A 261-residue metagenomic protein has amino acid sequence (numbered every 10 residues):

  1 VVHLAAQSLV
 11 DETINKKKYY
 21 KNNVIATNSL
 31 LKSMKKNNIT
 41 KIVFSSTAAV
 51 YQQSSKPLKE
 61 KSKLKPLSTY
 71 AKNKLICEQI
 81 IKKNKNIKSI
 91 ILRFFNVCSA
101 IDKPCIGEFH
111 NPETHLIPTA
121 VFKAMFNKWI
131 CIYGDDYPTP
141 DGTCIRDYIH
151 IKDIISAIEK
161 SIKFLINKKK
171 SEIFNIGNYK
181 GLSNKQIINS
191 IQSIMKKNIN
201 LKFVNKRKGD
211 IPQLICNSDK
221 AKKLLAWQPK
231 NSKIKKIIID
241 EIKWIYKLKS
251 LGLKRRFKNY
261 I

Functional and structural regions predicted by a protein language model:
V1-N22: NAD(P)H-binding glycine-rich loop region in Rossmannoid oxidoreductase-like domains and their noncatalytic homologs
H3, N28-T69, I90: Conserved Rossmann-fold NAD(P)-dependent oxidoreductase catalytic core, especially the SDR/UDP-sugar
A6, Y20-T27, V43-S46, N73-K74 (+1 more regions): Short alpha-helix in the Rossmann-fold core of NAD(P)-dependent oxidoreductases
Y20-K21, L67-L75, I106-P118, D147-Y148 (+1 more regions): Short-chain dehydrogenase/reductase
A26, L30-M34, I81, A157 (+1 more regions): Hydrophobic positions on the long internal alpha-helix of Rossmann-like NAD(P)-dependent oxidoreductase domains
Q53-K56, K65-A100, P118-F126: Active-site Tyr-X1-5-Lys
F95-L116, W129-R146: Short, flexible, glycine-rich and Lys/Arg-enriched loop motifs at helix boundaries that contact anionic partners
F122-I261: C-terminal substrate-binding subdomain of Rossmann-fold SDR/epimerase-dehydratase oxidoreductases
